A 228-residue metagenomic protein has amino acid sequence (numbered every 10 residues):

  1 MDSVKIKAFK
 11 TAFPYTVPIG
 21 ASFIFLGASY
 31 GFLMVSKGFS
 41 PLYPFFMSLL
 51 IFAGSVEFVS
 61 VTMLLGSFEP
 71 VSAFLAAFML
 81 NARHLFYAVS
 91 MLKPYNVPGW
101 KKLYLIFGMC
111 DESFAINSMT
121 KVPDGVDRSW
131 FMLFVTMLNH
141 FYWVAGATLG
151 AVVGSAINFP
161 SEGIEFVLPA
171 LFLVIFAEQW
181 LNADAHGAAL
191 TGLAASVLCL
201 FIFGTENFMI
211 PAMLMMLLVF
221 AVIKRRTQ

Functional and structural regions predicted by a protein language model:
M1-T11: Short, Lys/Arg-rich, polar N-terminal cytosolic tail immediately upstream of the first transmembrane signal-anchor
F9-G20, L133, M137: Hydrophobic faces of transmembrane alpha-helices in multi-pass small-molecule transporters and flippases across diverse
P14-I106, Y142: Pore-lining transmembrane helices
M63-F68, K93-W100, K121-V126, N182-L190 (+2 more regions): A cytosolic-side transmembrane-helix exit/cap motif
L75-E165: Helix-loop-helix junctions within the multi-pass membrane cores of secondary transporters/permeases
S129-P211, L218, V222: Membrane-embedded alpha-helical modules
V222-Q228: Membrane-interface capping segments at transmembrane-helix boundaries
